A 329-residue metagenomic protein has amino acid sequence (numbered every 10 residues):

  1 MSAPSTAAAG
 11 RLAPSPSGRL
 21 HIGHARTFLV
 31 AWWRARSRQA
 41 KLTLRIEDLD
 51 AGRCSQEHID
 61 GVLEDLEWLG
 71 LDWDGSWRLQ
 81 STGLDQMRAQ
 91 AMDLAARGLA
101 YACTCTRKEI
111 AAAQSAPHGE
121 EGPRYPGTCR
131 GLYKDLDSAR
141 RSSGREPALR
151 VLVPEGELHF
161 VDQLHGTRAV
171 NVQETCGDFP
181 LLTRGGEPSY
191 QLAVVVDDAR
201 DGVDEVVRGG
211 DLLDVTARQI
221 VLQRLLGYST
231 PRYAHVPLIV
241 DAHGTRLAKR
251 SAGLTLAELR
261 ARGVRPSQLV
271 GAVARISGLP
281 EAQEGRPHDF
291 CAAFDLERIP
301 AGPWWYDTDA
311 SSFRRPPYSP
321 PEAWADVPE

Functional and structural regions predicted by a protein language model:
M1-R19, L42, G156, T245-E329: Non-catalytic terminal extensions that flank enzyme cores
S2-H118, G210-Y228, G285, P328-E329: N-terminal Rossmann-like or analogous alpha/beta NTP/dinucleotide-binding catalytic cores that position adenine
H21, G83-R88, R140-R145, Q191-L192 (+3 more regions): Noncatalytic linker/hinge segments flanking ATPase motor cores
C54, C103-C105, C129, C176 (+1 more regions): Generic recognition of cysteine residues
I59, L84, R107-I110, G122 (+4 more regions): Alpha-helix initiation and N-capping motif
G61-L69, A95-L99, G119-R130, A252-E258 (+1 more regions): Short, structured secondary-structure boundary patches
D72, A100-Y101, G119-E120, R265 (+2 more regions): A general structural signal for well-ordered secondary-structure junctions
K108-A248, T255-R260, T308-E329: Active-site cores that bind ATP or allylic diphosphates and position pyrophosphate for catalysis
